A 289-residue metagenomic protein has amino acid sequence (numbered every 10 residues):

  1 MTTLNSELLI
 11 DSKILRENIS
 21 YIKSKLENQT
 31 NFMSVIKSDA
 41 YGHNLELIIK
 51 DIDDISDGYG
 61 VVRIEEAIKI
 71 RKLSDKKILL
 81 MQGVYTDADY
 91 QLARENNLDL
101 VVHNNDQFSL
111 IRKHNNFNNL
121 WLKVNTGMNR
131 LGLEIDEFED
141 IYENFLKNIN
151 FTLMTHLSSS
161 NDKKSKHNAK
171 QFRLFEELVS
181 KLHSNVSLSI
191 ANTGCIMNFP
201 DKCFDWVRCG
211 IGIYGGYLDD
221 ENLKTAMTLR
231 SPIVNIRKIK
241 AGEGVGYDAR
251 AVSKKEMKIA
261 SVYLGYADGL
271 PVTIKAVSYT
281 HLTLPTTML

Functional and structural regions predicted by a protein language model:
S6-I10, I14-E17, T30-S180, N185-S189 (+1 more regions): Active-site-proximal beta-alpha core segment in soluble small-molecule metabolic enzymes
K23-N28: Glycine-rich phosphate/diphosphate-binding loops that line cofactor/substrate pockets in enzymes
V124-T126, L153-S159, N192, I211 (+3 more regions): Short, structured patches in soluble enzyme cores that scaffold and shape functional sites
Q171-V252: Anionic-ligand-binding alpha/beta catalytic cores of soluble enzymes and soluble regulatory domains that recognize
W206, I259-S261: Conserved hydrophobic/aromatic beta-strand scaffold that supports enzyme active sites
V262-G269, K275-A276: A structural micro-motif recognizing beta-strand termini and the immediately following turn/loop segments
T280-T286: Conserved small/polar residues in nucleotide/adenosyl-binding loops
